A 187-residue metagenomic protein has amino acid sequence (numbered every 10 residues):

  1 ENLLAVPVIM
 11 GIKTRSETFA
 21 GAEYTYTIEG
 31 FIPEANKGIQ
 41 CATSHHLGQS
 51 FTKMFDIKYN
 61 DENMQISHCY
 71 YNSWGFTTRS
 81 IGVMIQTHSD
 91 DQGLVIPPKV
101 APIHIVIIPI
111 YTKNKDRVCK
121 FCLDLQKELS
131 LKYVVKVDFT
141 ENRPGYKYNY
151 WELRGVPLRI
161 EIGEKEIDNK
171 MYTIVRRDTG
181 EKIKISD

Functional and structural regions predicted by a protein language model:
E1-D187: NTP/phosphate- and nucleic-acid-binding module
